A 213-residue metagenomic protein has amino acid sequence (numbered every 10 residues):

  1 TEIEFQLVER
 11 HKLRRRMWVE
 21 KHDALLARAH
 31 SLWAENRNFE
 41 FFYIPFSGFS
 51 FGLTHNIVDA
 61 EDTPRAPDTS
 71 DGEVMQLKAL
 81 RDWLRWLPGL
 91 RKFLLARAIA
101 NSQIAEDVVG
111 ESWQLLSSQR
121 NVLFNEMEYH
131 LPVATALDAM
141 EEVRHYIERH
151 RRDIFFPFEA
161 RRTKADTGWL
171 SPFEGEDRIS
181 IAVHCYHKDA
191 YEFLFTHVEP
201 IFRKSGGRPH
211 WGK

Functional and structural regions predicted by a protein language model:
T1-K213: Noncatalytic alpha-helical scaffold of FAD-dependent oxidoreductases
